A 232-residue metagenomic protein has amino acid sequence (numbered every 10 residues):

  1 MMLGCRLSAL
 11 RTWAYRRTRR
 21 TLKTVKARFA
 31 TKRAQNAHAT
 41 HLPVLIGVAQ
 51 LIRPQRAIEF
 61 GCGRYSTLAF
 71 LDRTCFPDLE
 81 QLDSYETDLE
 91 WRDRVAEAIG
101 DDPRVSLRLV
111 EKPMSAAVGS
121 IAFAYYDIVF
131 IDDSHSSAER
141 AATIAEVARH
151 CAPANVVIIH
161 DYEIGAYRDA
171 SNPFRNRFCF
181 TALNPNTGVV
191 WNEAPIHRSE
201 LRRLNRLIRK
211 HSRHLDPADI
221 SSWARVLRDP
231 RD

Functional and structural regions predicted by a protein language model:
M1-I128, S134-D232: A short alpha-helical cap/connector motif
